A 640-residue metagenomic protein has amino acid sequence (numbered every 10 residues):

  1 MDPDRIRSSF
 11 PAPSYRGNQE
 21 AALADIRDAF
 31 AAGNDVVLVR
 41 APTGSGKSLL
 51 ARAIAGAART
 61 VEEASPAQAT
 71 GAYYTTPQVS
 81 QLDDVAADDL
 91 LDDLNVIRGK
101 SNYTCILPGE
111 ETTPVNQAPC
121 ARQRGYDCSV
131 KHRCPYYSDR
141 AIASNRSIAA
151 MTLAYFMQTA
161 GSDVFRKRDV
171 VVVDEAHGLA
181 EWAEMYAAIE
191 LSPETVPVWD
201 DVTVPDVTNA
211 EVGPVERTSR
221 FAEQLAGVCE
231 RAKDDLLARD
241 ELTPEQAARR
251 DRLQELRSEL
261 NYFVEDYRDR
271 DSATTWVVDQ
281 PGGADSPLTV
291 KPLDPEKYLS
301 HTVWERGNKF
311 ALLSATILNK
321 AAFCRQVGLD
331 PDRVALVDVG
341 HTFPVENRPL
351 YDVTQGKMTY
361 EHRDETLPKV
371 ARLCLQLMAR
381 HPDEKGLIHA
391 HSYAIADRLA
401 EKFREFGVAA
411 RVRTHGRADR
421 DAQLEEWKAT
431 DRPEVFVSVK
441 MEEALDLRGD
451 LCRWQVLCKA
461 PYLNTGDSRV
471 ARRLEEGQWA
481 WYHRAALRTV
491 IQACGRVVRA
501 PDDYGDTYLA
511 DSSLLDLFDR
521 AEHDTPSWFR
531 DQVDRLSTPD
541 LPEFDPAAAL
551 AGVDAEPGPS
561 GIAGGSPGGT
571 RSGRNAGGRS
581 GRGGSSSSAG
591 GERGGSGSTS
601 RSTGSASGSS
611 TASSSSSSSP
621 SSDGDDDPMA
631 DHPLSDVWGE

Functional and structural regions predicted by a protein language model:
D2-P11, Y15, A21-I26, F30-T43 (+5 more regions): Conserved coupling segment at the C-terminus of the helicase ATP-binding
L49, R59, E63-P108, Y155 (+1 more regions): Conserved Walker A/P-loop ATP-binding site and its immediately adjacent core in helicase/helicase-like ATPase domains
L50, I54: Hydrophobic positions on the alpha1 helix immediately C-terminal to the Walker A/P-loop
R98-Y103, L153-Y155, A390-I395, A410-E425 (+1 more regions): Conserved helicase motor
I142-Q158, A429-E443: Conserved two-lobed SF2 helicase motor
T354-D364, D419-L517: Conserved RecA-like P-loop NTPase helicase motor core
Y462-Q492, A500-G584, G590-G594, D623-E640: Helicase C-terminal subdomain and adjacent C-terminal extension
